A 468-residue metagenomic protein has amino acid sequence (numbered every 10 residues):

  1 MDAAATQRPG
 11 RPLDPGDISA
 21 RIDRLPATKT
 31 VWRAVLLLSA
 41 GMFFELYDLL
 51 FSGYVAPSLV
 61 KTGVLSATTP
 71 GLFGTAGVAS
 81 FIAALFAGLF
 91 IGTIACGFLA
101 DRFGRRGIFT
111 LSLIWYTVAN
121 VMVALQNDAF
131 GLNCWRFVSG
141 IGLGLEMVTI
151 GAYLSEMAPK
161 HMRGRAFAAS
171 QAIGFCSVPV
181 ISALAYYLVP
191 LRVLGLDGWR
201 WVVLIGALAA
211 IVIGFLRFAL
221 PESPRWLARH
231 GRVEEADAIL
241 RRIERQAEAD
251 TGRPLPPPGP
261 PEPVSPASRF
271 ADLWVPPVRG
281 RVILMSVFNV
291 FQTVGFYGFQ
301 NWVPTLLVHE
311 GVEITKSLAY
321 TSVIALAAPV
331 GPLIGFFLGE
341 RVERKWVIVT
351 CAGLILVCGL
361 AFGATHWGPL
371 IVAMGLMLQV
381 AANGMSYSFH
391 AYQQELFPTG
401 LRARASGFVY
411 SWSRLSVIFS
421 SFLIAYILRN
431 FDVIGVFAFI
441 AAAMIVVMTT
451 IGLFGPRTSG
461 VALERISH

Functional and structural regions predicted by a protein language model:
M1-H468: Transmembrane-helix signature of 12-pass secondary carriers
